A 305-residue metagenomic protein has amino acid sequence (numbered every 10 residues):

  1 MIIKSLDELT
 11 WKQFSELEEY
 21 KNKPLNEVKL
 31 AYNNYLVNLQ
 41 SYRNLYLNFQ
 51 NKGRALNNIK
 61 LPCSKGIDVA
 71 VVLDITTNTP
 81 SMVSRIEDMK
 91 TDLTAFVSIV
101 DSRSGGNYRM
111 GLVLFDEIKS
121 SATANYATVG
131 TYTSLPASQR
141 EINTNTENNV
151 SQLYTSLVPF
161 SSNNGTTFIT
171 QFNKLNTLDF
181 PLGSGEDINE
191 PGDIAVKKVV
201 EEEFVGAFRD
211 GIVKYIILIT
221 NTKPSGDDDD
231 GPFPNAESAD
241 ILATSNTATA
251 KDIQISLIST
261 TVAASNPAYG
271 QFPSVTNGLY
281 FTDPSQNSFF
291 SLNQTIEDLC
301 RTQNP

Functional and structural regions predicted by a protein language model:
I2-P305: Divalent cation-coordinating acidic motifs and surrounding scaffolds that mediate Ca2+/Mg2+/Mn2+/Zn2+-dependent binding
